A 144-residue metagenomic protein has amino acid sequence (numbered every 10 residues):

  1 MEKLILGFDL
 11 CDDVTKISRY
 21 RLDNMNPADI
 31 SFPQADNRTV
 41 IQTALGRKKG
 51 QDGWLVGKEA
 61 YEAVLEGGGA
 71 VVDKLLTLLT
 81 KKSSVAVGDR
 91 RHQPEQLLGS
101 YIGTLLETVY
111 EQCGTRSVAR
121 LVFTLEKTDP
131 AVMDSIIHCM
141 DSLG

Functional and structural regions predicted by a protein language model:
M1-S84, G144: Early-domain small/polar-rich strand-loop-helix modules and first-structured segments of the mature chain
G7, E111-R116: Surface-exposed acidic, glycine-flexible loop patches that form ligand/cofactor-binding and adhesion interfaces
D12-V14, L125-M133: Gly/Ser/Thr-rich loops at beta-strand to alpha-helix junctions that form or flank small-molecule/cofactor-binding
V71, R91-I102, V132: Phosphate/oxyanion-binding active-site loops and adjacent basic polyanion-contact surfaces
S83-H92: Post-signal peptide N-terminal segment of secreted/secretory-pathway proteins
L98-C113: Phosphate/ATP-binding catalytic cores across multiple sugar-kinase/actin-like superfamilies, primarily ASKHA
G114-K127: Short glycine-rich phosphate-binding loop at a beta-alpha junction
H138-G144: Small-residue (GG/TT-enriched) beta-loop-alpha framework at ligand/catalytic clefts
